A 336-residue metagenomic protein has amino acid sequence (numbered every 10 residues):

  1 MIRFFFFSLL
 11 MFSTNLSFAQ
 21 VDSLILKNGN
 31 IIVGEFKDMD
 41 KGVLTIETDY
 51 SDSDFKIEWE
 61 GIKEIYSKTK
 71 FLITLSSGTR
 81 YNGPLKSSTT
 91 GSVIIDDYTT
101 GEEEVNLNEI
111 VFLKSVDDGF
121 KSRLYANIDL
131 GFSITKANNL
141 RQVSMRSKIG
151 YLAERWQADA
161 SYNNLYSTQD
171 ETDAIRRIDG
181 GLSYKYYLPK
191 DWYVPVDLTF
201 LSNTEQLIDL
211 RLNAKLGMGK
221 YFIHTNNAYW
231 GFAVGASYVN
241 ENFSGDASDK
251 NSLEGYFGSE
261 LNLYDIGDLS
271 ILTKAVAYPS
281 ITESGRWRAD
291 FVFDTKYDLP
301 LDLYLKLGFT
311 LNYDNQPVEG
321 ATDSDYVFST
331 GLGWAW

Functional and structural regions predicted by a protein language model:
A19-N163, D179: Compositionally biased alpha-helical segments
N127-D129, S144-R146, R177-G181, Y193 (+5 more regions): Membrane-embedded beta-strand positions in outer-membrane beta-barrel channels/transporters
I128-I134, S147, A160-N164, G180-L182 (+6 more regions): Transmembrane beta-barrel strands of outer-membrane/channel proteins
F132-K136, A153, N164-T168, F200-T204 (+6 more regions): Transmembrane beta-strands of outer-membrane beta-barrel pores
A137-R141, E171-R176, Q206-R211, H224 (+3 more regions): Replace "Gram-negative outer membrane beta-barrel proteins" with "bacterial and organellar outer membrane beta-barrel
G150-E154, K185-Y187, G219-I223, E260-Y264 (+3 more regions): Structural signature of outer-membrane beta-barrel channels/translocons
E154-A160, D191-V194, N226-W230, N262-I271 (+1 more regions): Repeated loop/turn-to-beta-strand initiation elements of outer-membrane beta-barrel proteins
S324-W336: Outer-membrane beta-barrel "beta-signal"
